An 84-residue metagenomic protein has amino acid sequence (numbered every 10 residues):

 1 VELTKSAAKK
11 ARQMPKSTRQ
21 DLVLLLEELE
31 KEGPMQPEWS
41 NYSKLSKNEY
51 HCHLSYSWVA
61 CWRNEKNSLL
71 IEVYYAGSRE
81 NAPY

Functional and structural regions predicted by a protein language model:
E2-K5, K9-Q13, S17, Y50-Y84: Enriched for short, Lys/Arg-rich terminal
S6-P37: N-terminal first-folded block
E27-H53: A short, surface-exposed loop/turn module that caps and links secondary-structure elements
